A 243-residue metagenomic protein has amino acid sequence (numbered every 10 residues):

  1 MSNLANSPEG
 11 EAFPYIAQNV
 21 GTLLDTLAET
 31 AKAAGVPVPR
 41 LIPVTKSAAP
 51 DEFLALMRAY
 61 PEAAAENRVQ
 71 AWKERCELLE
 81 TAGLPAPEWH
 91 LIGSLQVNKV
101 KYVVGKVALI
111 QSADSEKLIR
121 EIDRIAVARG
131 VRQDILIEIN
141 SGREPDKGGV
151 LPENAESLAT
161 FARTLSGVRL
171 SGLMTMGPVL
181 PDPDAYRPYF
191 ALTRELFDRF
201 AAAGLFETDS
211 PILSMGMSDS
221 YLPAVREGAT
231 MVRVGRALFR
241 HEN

Functional and structural regions predicted by a protein language model:
S2-D219, E227, F239: Conserved alpha/beta-domain cores
A229-N243: Gly/Pro- and small hydrophobic-enriched strand-loop and loop-to-helix capping segments that sit at the rims
